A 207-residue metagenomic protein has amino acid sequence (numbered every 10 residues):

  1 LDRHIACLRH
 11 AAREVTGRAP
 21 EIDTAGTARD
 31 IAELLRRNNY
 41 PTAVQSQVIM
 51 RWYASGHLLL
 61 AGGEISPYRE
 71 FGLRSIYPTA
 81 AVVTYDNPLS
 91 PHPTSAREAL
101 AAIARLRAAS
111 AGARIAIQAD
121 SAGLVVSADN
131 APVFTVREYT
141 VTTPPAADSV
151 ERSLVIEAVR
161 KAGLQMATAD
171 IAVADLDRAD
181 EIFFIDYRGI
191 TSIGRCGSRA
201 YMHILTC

Functional and structural regions predicted by a protein language model:
L1-E33, R37, S55-C207: Helix-start/capping segments and mature chain N-termini
P41-W52: Ordered, amphipathic secondary-structure segments that act as subunit-interaction surfaces in large macromolecular
